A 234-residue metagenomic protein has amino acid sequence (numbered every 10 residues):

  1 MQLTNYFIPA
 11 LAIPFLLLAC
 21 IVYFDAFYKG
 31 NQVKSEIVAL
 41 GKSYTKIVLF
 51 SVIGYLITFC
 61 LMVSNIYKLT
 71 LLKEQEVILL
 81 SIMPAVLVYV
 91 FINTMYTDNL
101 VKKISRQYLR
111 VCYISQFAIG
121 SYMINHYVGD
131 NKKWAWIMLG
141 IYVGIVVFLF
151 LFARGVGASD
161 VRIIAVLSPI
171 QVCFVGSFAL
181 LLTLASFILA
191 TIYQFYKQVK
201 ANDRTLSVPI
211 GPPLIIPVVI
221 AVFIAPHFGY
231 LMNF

Functional and structural regions predicted by a protein language model:
M1-F234: A membrane-topology feature that recognizes alpha-helical transmembrane segments and their immediate juxtamembrane
